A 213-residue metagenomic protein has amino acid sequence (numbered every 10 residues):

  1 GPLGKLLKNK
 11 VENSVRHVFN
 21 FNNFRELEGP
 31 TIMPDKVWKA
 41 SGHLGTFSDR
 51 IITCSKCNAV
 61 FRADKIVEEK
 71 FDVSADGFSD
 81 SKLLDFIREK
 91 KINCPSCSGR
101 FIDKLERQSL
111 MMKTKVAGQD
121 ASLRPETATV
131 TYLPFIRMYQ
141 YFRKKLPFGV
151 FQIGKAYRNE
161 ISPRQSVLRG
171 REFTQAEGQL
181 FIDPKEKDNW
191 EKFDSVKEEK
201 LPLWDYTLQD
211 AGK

Functional and structural regions predicted by a protein language model:
G1-K213: TRNA-recognition modules of translation machinery and tRNA-sensing kinases, especially anticodon-binding
